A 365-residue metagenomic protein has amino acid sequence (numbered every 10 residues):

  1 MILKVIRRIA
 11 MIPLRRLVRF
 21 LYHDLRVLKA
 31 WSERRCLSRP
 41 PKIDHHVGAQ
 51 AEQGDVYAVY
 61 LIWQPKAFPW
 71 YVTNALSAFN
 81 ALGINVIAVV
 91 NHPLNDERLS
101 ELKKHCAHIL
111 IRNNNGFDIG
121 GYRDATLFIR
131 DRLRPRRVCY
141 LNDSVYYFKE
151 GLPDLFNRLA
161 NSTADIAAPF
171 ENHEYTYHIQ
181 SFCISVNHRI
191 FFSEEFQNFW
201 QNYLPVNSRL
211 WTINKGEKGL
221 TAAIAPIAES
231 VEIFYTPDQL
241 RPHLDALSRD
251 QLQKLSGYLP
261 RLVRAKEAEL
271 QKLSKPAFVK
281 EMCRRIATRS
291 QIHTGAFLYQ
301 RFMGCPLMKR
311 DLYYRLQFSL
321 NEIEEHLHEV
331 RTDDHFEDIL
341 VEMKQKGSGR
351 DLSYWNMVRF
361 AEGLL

Functional and structural regions predicted by a protein language model:
I2-L365: ER/Golgi luminal nucleotide-sugar-dependent glycosyltransferases, focusing on the catalytic module
